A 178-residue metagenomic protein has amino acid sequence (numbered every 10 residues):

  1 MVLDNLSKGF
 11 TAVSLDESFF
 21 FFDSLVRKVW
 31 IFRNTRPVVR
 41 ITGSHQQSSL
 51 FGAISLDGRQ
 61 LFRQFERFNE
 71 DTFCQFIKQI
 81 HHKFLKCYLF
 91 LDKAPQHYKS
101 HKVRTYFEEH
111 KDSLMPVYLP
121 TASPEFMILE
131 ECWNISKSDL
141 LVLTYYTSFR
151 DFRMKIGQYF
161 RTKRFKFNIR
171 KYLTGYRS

Functional and structural regions predicted by a protein language model:
M1-K78, R177: Extended, low-complexity cationic-aromatic segments
K8-A12, L129-S178: C-terminal anion-handling pockets and recognition modules
G9-T11, L85-C87, S113: Short coil/turn segments at beta-strand junctions that form active-site/ligand-binding loops
S14-L15, Y88-K93, V117-P120, R153 (+2 more regions): Short beta-strand segments
D16, F84-K99, A122, M127: Acidic/histidine-rich, metal-coordinating catalytic segments
R36-T42, E108-I128, Y145: RNase H-like polynucleotidyl transferase catalytic core
S100-H110: Short, aromatic/basic amphipathic alpha-helical patches
